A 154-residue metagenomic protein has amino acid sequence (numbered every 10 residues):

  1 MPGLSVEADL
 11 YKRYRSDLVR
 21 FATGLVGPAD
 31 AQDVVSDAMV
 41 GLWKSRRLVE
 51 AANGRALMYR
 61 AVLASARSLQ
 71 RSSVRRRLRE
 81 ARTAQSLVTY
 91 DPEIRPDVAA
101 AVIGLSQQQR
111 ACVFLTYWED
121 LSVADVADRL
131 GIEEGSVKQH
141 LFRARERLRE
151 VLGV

Functional and structural regions predicted by a protein language model:
M1-D9, V19-D37, S45-A52, E134 (+1 more regions): Short, charged helix-capping/linker segments at alpha-helix termini
R15, V19, M39, S106 (+2 more regions): C-terminal flanking helix
D33-V40, A52-A64: Structural recognition of an alpha-helix C-terminal capping motif at a helix-to-coil junction
R60-R82, D91-I94: Arg/Lys-rich amphipathic alpha helix in sigma70-family domain 2
L63, L130-V154: DNA-recognition helix of helix-turn-helix
D97-S106: Short amphipathic alpha-helical boundary/capping segments
C112-T116: A short pre-motif secondary-structure segment
V126-A127: Short alpha-helical "recognition helix" segments of helix-turn-helix
